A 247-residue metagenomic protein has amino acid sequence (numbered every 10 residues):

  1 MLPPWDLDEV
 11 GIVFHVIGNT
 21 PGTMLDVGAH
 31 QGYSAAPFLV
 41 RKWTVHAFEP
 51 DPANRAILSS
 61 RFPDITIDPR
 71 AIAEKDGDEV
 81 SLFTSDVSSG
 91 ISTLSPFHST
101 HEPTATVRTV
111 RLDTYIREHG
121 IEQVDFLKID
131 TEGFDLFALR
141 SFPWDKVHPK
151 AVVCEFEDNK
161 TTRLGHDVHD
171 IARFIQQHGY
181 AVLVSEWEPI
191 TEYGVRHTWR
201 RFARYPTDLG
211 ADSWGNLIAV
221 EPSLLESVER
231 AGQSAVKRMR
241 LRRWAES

Functional and structural regions predicted by a protein language model:
M1-S247: Phosphate/nucleotide-binding beta-alpha loop and adjacent structural elements of enzyme active sites
